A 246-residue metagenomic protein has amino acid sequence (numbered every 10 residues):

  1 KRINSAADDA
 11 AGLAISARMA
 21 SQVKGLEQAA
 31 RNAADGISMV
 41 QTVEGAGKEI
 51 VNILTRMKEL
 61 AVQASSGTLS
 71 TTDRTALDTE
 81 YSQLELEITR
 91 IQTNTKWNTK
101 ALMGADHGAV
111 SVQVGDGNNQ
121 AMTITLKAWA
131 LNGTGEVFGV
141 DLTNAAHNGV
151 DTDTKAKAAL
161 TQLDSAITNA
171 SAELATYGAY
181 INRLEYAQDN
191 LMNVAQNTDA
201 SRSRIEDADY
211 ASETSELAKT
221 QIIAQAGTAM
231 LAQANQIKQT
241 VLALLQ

Functional and structural regions predicted by a protein language model:
K1-Q246: Primary detection of the long, small/polar-rich alpha-helical "axial" segments characteristic of bacterial flagellar
